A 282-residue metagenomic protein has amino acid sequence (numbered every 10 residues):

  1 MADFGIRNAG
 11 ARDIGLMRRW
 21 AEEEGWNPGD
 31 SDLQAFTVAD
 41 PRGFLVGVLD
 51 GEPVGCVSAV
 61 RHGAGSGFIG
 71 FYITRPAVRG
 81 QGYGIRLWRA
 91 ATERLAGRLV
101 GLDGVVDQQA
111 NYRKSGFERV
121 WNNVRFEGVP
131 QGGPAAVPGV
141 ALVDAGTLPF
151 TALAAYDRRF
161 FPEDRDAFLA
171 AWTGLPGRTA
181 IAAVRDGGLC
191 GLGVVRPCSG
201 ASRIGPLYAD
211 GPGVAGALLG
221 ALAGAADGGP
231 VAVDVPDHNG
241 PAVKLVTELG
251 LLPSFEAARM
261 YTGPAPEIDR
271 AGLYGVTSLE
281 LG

Functional and structural regions predicted by a protein language model:
M1-D3, G10-G15, A35, V48-L49 (+6 more regions): Intrinsically disordered, low-complexity, positively biased terminal segments
I6-A9, I14, R19-P28, T37 (+3 more regions): Ligand-binding pocket scaffold of soluble enzyme catalytic domains
R86-G139: Hydrophobic alpha-helical segments and helix pairs
P134-A145, F168: Hydrophobic/basic alpha-helical segments enriched in Actinobacteria
